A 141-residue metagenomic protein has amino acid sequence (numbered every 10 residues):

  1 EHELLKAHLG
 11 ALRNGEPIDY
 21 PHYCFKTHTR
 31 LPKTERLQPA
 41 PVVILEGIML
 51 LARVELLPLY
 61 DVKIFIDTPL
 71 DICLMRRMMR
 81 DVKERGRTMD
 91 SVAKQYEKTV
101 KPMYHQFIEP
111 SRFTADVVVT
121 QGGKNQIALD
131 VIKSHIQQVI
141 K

Functional and structural regions predicted by a protein language model:
E1-V42, A93-K94: ATP-dependent small-molecule kinase phosphotransfer cores that center on conserved nucleotide phosphate-binding segments
H2, K6, L57, D67 (+4 more regions): Amphipathic alpha-helical transducer elements in NTP-driven molecular machines
L5, I64, A115: Residue-level signal for inorganic ion chemistry
H8-G15, M79-E84, H135: Conserved AAA+ ATPase "sensor/coupling" helix adjacent to the nucleotide-binding pocket
P17-Y20, T68-C73, D90: Conserved Switch II/interswitch segment of TRAFAC-class P-loop GTPases
T29-E35, R53, R76, R85-D90 (+2 more regions): Replace "adjacent to P-loop NTPase cores in ATP/GTP-dependent enzymes" with "adjacent to NTP-binding cores
L31-R85, I140: ATP-dependent NMP and nucleoside kinases share a basic, alpha-helical "lid"
Q38, M79, K101-K141: NTP-dependent small-molecule kinase module
